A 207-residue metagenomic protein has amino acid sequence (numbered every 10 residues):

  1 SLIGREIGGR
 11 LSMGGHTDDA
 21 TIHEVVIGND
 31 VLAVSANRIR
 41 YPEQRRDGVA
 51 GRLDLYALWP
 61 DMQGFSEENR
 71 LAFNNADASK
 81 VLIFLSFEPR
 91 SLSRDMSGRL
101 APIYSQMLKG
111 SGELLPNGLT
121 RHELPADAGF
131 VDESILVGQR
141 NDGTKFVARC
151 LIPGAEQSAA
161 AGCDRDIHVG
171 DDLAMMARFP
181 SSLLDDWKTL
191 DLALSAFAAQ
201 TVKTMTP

Functional and structural regions predicted by a protein language model:
L2-L92: N-terminal Sec/ER secretory leader and immediately downstream segment of secreted/extracellular precursors
I22-I27, L136-G138, H168: Short acidic-hydrophobic surface loop/beta-edge motif
I27-V31, G143, D172: Glycine-centered tight beta-turn/hairpin loop motif at sheet-sheet or coil-to-beta transitions
R38, L151-G154, F179-S181: A mature extracytoplasmic/lumenal domain signature
P60-M62, E88-R90, R140-D142, F179-L183: Short, flexible beta-strand-to-coil junctions
E68, V131-D132, S158-C163: Short, surface-exposed coil-to-beta transition loops
L71-P153: Non-cytosolic head/periplasmic domains of membrane-anchored proteins
S158-P207: Long, compositionally biased interface segments
